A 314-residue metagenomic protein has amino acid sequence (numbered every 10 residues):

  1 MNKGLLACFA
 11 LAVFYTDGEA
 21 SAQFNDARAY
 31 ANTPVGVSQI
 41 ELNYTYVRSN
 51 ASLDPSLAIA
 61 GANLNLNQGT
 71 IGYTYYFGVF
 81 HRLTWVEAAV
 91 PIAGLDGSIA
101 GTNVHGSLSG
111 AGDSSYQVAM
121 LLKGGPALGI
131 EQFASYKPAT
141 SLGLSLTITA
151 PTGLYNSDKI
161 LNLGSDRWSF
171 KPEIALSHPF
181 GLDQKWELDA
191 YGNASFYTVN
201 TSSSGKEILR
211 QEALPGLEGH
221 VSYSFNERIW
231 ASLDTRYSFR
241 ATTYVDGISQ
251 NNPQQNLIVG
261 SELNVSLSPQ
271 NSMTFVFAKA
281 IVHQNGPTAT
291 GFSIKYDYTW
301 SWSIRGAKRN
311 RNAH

Functional and structural regions predicted by a protein language model:
V35, V47, G78-H81, A93 (+5 more regions): Outer-membrane beta-barrel channels and translocator barrels
G36-S38, N63-G69, S107-Y116, T140 (+4 more regions): Residues that define the transmembrane beta-barrel architecture of outer-membrane proteins
S38-I40, T84-A88, T140-L146, F170 (+5 more regions): Transmembrane beta-strands of outer-membrane beta-barrel proteins
L42-Y44, I71-Y75, Y116-L122, L146 (+6 more regions): Residues on the lipid-exposed face of transmembrane beta-strands in outer-membrane beta-barrel proteins
Y44-N50, V90-D96, L122, I148-L154 (+5 more regions): Transmembrane beta-strands of outer-membrane beta-barrel pores
V47-Q68, V104, S157-L161: Surface-exposed strand-loop-strand hairpins of Gram-negative outer-membrane beta-barrel proteins
A51, S202-H314: Outer membrane beta-barrel transmembrane domains
G94-R210: Outer-membrane pore/translocation modules
